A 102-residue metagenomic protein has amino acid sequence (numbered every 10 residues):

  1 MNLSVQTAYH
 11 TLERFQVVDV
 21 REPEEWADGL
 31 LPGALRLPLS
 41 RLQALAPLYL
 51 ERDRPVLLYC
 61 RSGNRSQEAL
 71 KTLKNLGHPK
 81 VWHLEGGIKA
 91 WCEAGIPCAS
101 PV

Functional and structural regions predicted by a protein language model:
M1-Q16, V20-P55, N64-V102: Rhodanese-like catalytic fold shared by cysteine-dependent sulfurtransferases and DSP/PTP-type phosphatases
Y59: Short, surface-exposed ligand- or partner-binding patches at beta-edge/loop junctions that are enriched in aromatics
